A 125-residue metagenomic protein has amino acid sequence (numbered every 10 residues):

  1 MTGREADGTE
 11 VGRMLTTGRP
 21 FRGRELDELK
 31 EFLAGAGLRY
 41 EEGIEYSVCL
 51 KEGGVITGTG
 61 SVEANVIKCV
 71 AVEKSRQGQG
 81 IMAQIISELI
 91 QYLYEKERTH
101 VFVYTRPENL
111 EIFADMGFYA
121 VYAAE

Functional and structural regions predicted by a protein language model:
M1-E42, C49-K51: Short amphipathic alpha-helix that is part of the acyltransferase structural core
G35, E88-Y92: A generic secondary-structure signal
C49, G54-A71: Conserved beta-strand in the GNAT
E63, E73, Y104, A124: Conserved residues at the C-terminal ends of beta-strands
R76, G80-E88: Conserved acetyl-CoA pyrophosphate-binding loop and the N-cap/start of the following alpha-helix in GNAT-like
L93-R106: Conserved GNAT acetyl-CoA-binding A-motif
P107-E125: Conserved active-site alpha-helix within GNAT-family acetyltransferase domains
